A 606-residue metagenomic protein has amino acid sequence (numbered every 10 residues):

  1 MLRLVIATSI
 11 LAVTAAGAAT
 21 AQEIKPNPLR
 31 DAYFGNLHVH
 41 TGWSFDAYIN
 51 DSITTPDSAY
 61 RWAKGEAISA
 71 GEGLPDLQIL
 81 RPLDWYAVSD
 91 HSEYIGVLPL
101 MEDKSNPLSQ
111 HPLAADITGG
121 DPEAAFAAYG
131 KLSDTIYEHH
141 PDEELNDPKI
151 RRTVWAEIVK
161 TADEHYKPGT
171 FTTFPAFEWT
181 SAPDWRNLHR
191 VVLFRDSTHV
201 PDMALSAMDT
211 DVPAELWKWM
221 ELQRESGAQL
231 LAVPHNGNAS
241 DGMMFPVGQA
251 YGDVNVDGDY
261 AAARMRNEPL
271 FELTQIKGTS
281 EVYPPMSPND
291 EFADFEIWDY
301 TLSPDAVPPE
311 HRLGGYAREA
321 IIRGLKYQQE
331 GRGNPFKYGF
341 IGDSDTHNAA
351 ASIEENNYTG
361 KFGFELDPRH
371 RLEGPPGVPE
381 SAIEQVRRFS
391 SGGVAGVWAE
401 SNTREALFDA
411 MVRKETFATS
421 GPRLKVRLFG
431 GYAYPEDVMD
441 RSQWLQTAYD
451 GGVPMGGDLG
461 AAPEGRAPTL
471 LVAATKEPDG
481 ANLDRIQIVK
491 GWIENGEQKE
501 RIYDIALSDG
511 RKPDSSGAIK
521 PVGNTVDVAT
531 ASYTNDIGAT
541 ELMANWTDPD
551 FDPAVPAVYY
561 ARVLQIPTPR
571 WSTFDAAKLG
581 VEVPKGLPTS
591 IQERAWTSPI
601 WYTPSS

Functional and structural regions predicted by a protein language model:
M1-A21: Gram-negative bacterial Sec-dependent N-terminal signal peptides
A21-A63, A67-T118, E144-D147, V159-Y166 (+3 more regions): C-terminal functional module detector
L108-P141: Aromatic- and acidic-residue-enriched carbohydrate-binding clefts of CAZyme catalytic domains
I117-G120, A125-A128, V154-I158, T170-F174: Mid-domain alpha/beta scaffold segments of enzyme catalytic cores
E138, T198-D202, L273: Active-site gating/metal-coordination segments in enzymes
L145-K149, E164-P168, T180-R186, V192 (+1 more regions): A conserved hydrophobic secondary-structure block that centers on an alpha-helix together with its immediately flanking
I150-E157, D211-E215, Y316, A320: Soluble or luminal CAZymes and related metallo-dependent hydrolases
R151, K167, S206-E225, P234: Active-site-proximal segments of metallohydrolase catalytic domains
